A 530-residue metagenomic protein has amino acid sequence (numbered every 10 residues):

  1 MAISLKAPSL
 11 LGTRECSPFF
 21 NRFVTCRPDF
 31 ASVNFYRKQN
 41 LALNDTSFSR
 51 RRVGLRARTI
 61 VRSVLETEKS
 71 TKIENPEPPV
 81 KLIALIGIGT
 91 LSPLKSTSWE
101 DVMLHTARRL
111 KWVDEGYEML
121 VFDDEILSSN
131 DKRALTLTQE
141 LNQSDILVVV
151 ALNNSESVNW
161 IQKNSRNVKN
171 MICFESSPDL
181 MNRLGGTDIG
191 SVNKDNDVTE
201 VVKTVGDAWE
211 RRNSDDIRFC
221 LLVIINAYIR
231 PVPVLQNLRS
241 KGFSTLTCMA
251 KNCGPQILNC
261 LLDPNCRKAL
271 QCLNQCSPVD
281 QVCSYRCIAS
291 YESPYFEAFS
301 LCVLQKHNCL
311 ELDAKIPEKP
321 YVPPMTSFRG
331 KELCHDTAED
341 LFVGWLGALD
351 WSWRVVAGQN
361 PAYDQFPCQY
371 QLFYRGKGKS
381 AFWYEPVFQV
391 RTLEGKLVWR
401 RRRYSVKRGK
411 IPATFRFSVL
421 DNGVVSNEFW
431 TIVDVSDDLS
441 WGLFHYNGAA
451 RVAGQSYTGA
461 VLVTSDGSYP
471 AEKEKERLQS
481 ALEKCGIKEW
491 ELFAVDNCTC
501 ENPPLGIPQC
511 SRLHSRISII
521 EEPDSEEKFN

Functional and structural regions predicted by a protein language model:
A2-N259, P264-R267, Q275-Q281, R286-N530: A beta-rich soluble binding module of mature secreted/lumenal proteins
